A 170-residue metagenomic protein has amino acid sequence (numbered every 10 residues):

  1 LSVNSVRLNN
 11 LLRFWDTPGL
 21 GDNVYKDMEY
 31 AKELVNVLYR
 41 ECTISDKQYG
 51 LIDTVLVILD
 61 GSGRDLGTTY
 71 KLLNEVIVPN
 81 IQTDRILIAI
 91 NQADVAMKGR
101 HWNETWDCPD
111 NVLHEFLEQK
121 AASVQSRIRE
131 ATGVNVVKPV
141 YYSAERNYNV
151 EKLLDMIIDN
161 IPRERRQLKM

Functional and structural regions predicted by a protein language model:
L1-L12, E41: Switch I (effector-binding) loop of TRAFAC-class P-loop GTPase G-domains
N10, G50-T54, I81-I86, V134-K138: Short glycine-/polar-rich loops that comprise or flank the Walker A/P-loop and associated switch/sensor motifs
L11-L38: Switch II (G3) loop of P-loop NTPases
G19-G21, S62-R64, Q92-A96, E145-Y148: Conserved nucleotide-binding/hydrolysis micro-motifs of P-loop NTPases
M28-K47, T68-K71, P109, K120: Substrate-gripping "pore-loop 1 plus following alpha2 helix"
E41-L72, A93-K98: Conserved Switch II/interswitch segment of TRAFAC-class P-loop GTPases
V55-V57, I88-I90, Y141: Structural beta-sheet core signal
D84, D94-L168: Canonical P-loop GTPase G-domain recognition
